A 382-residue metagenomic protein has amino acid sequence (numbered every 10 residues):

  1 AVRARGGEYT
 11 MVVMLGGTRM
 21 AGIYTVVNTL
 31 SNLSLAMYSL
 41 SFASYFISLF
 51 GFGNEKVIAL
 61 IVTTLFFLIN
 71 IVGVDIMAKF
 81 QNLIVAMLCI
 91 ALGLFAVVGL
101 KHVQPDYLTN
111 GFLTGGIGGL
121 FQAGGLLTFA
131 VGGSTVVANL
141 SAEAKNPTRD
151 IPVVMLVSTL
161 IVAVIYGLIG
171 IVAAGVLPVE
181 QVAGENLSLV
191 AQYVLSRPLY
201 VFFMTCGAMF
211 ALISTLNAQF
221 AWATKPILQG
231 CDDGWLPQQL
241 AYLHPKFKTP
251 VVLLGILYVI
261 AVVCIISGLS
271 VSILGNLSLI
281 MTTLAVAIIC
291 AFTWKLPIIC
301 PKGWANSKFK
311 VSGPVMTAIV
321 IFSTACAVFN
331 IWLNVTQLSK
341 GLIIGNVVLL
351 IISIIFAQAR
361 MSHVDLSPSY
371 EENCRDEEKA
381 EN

Functional and structural regions predicted by a protein language model:
A1-I71, M209-Q229, S270-L284: Hydrophobic transmembrane alpha-helices that form the core helical bundles of multi-pass secondary transporters
G7-G17, S48, L156-N217, L236-L274 (+1 more regions): TM-loop-TM module centered on a large, flexible mid-protein loop between adjacent transmembrane helices in multi-pass
L15, A21, V85-G99, V157-Y166 (+2 more regions): Small-residue-rich segments of transmembrane alpha-helices in multi-pass membrane proteins, especially helix faces
Y45, F67-I71, A96, G170-V172 (+3 more regions): Alpha-helical transmembrane segments of multipass membrane proteins
E55-V103, F112-G116, M155-L160, G275-I288 (+2 more regions): Membrane-interface loop-to-helix entry segments
N82-V201, T205: Helix-loop-helix junctions that connect adjacent transmembrane segments in multi-pass membrane transporters
T293-M316, K340-N382: Terminal cytosolic tails of multi-pass membrane transporters, especially the segment immediately following the final
A318-Q337: Hydrophobic alpha-helical transmembrane segments in multi-pass integral membrane proteins
